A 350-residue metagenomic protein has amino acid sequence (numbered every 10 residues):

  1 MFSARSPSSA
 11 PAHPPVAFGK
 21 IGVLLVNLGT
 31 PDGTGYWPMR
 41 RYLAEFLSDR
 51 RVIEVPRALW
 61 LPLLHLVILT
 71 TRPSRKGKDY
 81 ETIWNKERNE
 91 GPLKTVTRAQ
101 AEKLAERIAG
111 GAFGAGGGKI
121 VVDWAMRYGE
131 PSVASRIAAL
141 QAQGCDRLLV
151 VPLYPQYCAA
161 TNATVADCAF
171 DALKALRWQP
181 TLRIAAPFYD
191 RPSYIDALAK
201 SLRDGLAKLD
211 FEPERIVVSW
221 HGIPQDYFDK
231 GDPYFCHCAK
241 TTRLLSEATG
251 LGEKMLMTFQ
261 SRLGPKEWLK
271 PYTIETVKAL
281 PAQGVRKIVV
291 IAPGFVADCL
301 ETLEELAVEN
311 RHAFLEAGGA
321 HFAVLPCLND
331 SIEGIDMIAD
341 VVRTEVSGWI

Functional and structural regions predicted by a protein language model:
F2-I350: Active-site-proximal alpha-helix that buttresses catalytic centers in soluble enzyme cores
